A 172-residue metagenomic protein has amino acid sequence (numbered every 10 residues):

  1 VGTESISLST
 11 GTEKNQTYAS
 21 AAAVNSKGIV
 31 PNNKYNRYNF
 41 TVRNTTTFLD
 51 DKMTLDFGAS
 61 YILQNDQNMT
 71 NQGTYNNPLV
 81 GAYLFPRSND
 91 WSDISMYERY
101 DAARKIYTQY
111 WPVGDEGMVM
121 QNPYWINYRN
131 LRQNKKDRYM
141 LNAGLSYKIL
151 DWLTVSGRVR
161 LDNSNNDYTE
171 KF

Functional and structural regions predicted by a protein language model:
V1, I29-N33, N39, R43-R138 (+1 more regions): Surface-exposed loop/interface segments of Gram-negative outer-membrane beta-barrel transport/assembly proteins
V1-S7, T17-N33: Short strand-turn segments of transmembrane beta-barrel domains in outer membranes, especially the first one or two
S7-S9, S20, R43-T45, N142-G144 (+1 more regions): Outer-membrane beta-barrel architecture
S9-T10, A22, R160-L161: Non-cytosolic beta-sheet module surface loops
T12-E13, L49-D51, K148-L150: Outer-membrane beta-barrel channels and translocator barrels
L153: An active-site-proximal structural segment forming one wall of the substrate-binding cleft that immediately precedes
